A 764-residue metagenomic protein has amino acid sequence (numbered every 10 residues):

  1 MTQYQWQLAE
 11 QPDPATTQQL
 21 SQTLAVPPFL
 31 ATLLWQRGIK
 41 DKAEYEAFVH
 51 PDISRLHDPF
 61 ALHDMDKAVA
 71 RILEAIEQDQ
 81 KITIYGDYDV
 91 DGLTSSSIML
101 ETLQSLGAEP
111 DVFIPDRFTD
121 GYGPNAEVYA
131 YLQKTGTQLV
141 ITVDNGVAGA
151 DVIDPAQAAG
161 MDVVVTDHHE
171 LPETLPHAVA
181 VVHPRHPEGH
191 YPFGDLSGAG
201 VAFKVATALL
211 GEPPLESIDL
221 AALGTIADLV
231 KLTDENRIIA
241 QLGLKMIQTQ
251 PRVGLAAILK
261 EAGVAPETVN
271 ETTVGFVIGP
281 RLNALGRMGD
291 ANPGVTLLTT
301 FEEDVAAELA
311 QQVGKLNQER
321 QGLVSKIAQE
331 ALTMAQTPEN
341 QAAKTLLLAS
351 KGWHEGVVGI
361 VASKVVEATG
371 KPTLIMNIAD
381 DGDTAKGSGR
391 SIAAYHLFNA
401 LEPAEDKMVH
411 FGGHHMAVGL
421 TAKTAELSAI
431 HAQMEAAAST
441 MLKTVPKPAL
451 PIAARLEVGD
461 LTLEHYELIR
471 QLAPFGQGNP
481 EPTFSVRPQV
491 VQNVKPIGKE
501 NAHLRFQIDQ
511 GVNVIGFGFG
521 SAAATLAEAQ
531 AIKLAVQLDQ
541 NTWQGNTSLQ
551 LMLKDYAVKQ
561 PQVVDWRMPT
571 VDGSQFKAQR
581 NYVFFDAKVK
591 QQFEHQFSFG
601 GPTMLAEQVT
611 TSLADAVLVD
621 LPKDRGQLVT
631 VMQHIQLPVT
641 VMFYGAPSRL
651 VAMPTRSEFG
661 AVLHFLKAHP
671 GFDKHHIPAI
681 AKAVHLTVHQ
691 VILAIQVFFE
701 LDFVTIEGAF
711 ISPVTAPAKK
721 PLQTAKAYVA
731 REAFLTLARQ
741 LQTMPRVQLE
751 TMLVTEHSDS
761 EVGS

Functional and structural regions predicted by a protein language model:
T2, P14, Q19-L139, A159 (+2 more regions): Hydrophobic helix-and-loop "lid/oligomerization" segment in the mid-to-C-terminal part of catalytic domains
D87-Y88, P115-F118, N145-G146, H168-L171 (+5 more regions): Short, ordered loop/turn segments at secondary-structure junctions
G92, G149, F585-V589: Helix N-cap/beta->alpha junction signal
Q104, R237-A306, A310-A328, S391-A393 (+4 more regions): Acidic, two-metal ion nucleic-acid-processing modules in DNA metabolism proteins
V112, V163-V165, V179-V181, L220 (+3 more regions): Conserved beta-strand scaffold positions in the cores of enzyme catalytic domains, especially in NTP/NDP-utilizing
A130-A208, E216, T233: Active-site cavity-forming subdomains of large catalytic enzyme subunits
V140-T142, L347-A349, L374, V583-F584 (+1 more regions): Structural motif
H177-A227, G626, T630-H634, P638-Y644 (+1 more regions): Short alpha-helices
